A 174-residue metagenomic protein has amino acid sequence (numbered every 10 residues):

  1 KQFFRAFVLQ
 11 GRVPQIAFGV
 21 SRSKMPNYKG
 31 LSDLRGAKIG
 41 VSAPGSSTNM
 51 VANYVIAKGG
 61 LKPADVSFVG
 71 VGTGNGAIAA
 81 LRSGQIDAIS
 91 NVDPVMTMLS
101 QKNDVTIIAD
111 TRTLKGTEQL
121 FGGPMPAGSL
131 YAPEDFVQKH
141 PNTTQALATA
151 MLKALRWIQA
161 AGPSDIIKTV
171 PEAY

Functional and structural regions predicted by a protein language model:
K1-T73, A77-D93, T97-M98, D104 (+2 more regions): Short, glycine-/small- and polar/acidic-enriched structural segments that line small-molecule recognition paths
A57-G60, K168-Y174: Short alpha-helical linear motifs
G76-A79, S83-E172: Pocket-lining segment of extracytoplasmic ligand-binding domains
